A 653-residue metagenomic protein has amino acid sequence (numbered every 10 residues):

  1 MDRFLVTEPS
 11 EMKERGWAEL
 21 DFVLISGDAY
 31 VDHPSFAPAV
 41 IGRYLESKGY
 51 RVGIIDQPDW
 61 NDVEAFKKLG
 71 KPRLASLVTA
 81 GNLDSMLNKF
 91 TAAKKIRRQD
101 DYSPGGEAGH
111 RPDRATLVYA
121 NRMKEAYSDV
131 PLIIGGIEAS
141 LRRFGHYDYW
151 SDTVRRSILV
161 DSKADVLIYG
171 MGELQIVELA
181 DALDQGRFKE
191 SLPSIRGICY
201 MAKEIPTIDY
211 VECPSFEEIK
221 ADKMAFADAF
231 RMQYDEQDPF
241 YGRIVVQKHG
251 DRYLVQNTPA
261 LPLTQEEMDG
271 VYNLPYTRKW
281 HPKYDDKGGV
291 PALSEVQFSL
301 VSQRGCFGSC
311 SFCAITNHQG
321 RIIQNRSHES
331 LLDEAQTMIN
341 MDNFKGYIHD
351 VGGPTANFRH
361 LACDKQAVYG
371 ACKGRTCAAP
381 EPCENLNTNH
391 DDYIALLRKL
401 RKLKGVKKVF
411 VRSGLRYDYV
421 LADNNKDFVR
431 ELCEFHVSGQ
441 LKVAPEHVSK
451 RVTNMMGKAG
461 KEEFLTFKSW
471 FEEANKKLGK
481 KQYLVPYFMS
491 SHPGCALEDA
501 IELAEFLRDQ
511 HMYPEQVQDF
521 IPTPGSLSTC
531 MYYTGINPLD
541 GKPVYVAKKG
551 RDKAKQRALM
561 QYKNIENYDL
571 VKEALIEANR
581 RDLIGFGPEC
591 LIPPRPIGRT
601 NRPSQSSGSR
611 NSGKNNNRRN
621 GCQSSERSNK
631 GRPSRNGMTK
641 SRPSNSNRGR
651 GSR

Functional and structural regions predicted by a protein language model:
M1-E19, A29, M224-S299: N-terminal [4Fe-4S]-dependent radical SAM core
E11, A37, D56-H249, N257: Glycine-rich beta-alpha loop elements in corrinoid/cobalamin-binding modules across cobalamin-dependent enzymes
L24, I55, D59-W60, T337-V485 (+1 more regions): Conserved SAM/AdoMet-binding glycine-rich loop
I25-Y30, K287-A314, Y347: N-terminal pre-triad scaffold of radical SAM enzymes
N61, E190-D238, D251, A260-L263 (+6 more regions): Terminal amphipathic helices with adjacent charged low-complexity linkers/tails
D84-A93, L141-R143, E173-E178, A202-T207 (+8 more regions): Flexible glycine/acidic-rich beta-alpha junction loops that bind and position SAM and/or redox cofactors in anaerobic
D165, V271, C306, C310 (+4 more regions): Conserved, mostly hydrophobic/aromatic
N601-R653: Intrinsically disordered, Lys/Arg-rich low-complexity segments
